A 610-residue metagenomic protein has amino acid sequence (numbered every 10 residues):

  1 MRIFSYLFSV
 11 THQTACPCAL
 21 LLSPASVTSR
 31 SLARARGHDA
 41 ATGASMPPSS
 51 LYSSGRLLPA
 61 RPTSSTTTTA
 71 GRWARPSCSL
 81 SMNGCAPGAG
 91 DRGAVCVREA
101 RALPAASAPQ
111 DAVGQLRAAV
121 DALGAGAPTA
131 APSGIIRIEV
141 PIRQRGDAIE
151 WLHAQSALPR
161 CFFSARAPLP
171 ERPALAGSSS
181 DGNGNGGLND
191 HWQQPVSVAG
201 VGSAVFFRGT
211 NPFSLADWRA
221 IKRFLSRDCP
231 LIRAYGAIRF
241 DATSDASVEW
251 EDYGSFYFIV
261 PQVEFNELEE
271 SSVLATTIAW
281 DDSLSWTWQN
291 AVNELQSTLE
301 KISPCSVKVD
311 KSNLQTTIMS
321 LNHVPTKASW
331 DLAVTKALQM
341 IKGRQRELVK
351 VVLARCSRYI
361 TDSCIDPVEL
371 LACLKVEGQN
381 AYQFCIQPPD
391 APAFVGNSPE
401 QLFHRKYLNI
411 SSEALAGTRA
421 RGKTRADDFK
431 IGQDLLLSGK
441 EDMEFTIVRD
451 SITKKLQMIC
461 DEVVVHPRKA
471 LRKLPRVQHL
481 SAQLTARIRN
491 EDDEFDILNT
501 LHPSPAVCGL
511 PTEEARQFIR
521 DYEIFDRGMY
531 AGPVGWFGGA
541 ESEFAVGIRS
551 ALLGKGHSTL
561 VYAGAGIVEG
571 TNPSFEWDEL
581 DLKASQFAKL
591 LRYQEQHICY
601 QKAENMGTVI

Functional and structural regions predicted by a protein language model:
M1-G71, L80: N-terminal chloroplast transit peptides
G43, P47-P48, S54-G55, T69-W73 (+5 more regions): Non-catalytic accessory segments adjacent to catalytic cores
P62-A154, L175-A176, N183-N185, Q601 (+1 more regions): N-terminal organelle-targeting presequences
G90-Q110, P132-I138, S203-G209, L268-C305 (+4 more regions): Cytosolic ligand/metal-binding cores
S156-Y253: Glycine-rich, N-terminal phosphate-binding loop and its surrounding beta-alpha-beta segment
K308-Q401, F445-V448, I452, I459 (+3 more regions): Active-site pocket-lining segments that scaffold enzyme catalytic pockets across diverse folds
L471-A531: Functionally critical, mid-to-C-terminal surface segments that flank or help form catalytic/ligand
Y530-A540, K602-N605: Small/polar glycine-rich anion-binding or flexible loop at a beta-alpha turn
